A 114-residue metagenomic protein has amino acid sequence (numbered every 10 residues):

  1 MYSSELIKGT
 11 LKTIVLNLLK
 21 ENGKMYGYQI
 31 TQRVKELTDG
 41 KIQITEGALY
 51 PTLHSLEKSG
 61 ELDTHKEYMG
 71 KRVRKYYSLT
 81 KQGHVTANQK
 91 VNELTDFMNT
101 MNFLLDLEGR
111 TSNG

Functional and structural regions predicted by a protein language model:
M1-I7, K90: Intrinsically disordered, low-complexity serine/threonine- and proline-rich regulatory segments
S4-E5, L53, E61-D63, S112: Short, contiguous hydrophobic alpha-helices characteristic of membrane insertion segments
E5-A48: N-terminal helix-turn-helix DNA-binding core of bacterial DNA-binding proteins
L49-L56: Basic amphipathic alpha-helical segments that dock to polyanions
E57-V73, S78: Beta-hairpin "wing" of winged helix-turn-helix
R72-V91: Basic, amphipathic "hinge/linker" alpha-helix immediately C-terminal to the N-terminal HTH DNA-binding motif
V85-G114: Amphipathic alpha-helical dimerization/coiled-coil segments that flank or bridge DNA-binding/regulatory modules
